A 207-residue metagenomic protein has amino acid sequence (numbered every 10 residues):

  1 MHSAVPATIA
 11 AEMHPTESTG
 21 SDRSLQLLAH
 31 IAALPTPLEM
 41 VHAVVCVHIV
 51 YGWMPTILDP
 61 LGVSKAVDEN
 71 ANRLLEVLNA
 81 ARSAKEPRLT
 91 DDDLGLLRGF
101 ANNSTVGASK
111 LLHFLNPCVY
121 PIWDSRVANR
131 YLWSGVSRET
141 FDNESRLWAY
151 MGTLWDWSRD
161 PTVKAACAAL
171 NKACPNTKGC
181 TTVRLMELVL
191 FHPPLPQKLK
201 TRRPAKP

Functional and structural regions predicted by a protein language model:
M1-G99, P117-P207: An N-terminal alpha-helical hairpin/helix-loop-helix interaction module that forms a charged, gly/pro-flexible surface
G107-H113: Short hydrophobic alpha-helical segments that form membrane-spanning helices or hydrophobic packing faces of helical
